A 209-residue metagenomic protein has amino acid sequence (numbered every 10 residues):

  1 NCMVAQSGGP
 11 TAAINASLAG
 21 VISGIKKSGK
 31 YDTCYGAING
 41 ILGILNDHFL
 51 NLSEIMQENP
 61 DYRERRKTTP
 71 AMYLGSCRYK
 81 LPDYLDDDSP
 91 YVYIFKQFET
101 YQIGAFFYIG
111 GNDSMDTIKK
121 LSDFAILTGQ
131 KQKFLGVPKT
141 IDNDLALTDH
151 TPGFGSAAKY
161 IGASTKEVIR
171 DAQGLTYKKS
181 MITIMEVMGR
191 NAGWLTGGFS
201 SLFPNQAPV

Functional and structural regions predicted by a protein language model:
N1-F49: N-terminal phosphate-binding or glycine-rich loops at protein starts, especially the Walker A/P-loop of NTPases
N1-T11, M72-R78, G104-G110, G136 (+1 more regions): Short glycine-rich or small-residue beta-strand-to-loop segments that form or flank ligand, phosphate, metal/Fe-S
T11-V21, I44-L45, P82, S89-V92 (+3 more regions): Short glycine/serine/threonine-rich phosphate/pyrophosphate-binding segments that cradle anionic phosphate groups
G29, Y101, Q130: Structured loop/turn residues at beta-strand edges in well-structured enzyme cores
C34, Q97, A105-G110, D116-K131 (+2 more regions): Accessory alpha-helical/coil subdomains and C-terminal extensions that flank or cap enzyme catalytic cores
D47-G104, D113, I141, P152-F154 (+2 more regions): Glycine-rich oxoanion-binding loops at beta->alpha junctions
V137, I141-T148: Proline/glycine-rich low-complexity loops and linkers
